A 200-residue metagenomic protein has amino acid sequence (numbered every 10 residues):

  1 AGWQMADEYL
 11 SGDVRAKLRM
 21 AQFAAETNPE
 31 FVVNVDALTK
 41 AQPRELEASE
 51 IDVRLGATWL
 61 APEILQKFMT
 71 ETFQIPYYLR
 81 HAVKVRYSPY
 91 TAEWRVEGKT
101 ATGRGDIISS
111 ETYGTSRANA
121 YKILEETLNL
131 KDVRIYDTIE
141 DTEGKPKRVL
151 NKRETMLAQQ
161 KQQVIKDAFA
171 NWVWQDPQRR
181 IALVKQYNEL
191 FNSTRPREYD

Functional and structural regions predicted by a protein language model:
A1-Q186, F191: Charged, low-complexity intrinsically disordered regions
E189-D200: ASCE P-loop NTPase motor core, strongest for the SF2 helicase catalytic module
